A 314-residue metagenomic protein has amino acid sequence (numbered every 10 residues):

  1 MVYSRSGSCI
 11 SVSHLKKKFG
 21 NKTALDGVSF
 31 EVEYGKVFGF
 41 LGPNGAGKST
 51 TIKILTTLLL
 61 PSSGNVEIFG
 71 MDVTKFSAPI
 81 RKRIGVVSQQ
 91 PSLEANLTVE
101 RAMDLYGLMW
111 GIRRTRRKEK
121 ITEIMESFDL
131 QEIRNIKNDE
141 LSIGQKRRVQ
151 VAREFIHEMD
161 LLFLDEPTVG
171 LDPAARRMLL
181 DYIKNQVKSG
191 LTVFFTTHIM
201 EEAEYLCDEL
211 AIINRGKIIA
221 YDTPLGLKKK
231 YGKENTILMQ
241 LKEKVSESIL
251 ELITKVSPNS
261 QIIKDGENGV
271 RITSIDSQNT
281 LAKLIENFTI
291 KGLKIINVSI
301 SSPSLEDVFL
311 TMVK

Functional and structural regions predicted by a protein language model:
M1-K16: ABC-family P-loop ATPase nucleotide-binding domain
I10, K17-N214, A220: ABC transporter nucleotide-binding domains
K17, F30, M239-L241, I272 (+1 more regions): Preference for bulky hydrophobic residues occupying beta-strand positions in well-ordered beta-sheet regions
Y34, E132, L241-E243, S274-D276 (+2 more regions): Non-catalytic surface loops within mature trypsin-like serine protease
G85, G111, D129, K229-K233 (+3 more regions): A generic structural signal for secondary-structure junctions that act as hinges or helix/strand caps at the edges
D181-I275: ABC transporter nucleotide-binding domain
D276-K314: C-terminal coupling/interaction segments
